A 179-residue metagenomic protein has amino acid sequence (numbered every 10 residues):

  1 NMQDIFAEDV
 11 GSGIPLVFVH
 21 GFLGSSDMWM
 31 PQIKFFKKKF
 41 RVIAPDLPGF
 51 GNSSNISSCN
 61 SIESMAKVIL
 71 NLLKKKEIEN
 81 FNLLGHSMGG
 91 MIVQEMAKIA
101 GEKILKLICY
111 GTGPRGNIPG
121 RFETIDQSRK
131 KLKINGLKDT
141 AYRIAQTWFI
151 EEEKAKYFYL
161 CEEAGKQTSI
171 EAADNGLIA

Functional and structural regions predicted by a protein language model:
Q3-N55, L72: Conserved HGGG/HGGXW glycine-rich cap/lid loop of the alpha/beta-hydrolase fold
M30, L70, Q94-K98: Short, hydrophobic alpha-helix immediately C-terminal to the catalytic nucleophile
D46, N82, L105-I108: Residue in the alpha/beta-hydrolase core beta-strand immediately N-terminal to the catalytic nucleophile
I56-S64: Catalytic nucleophile-loop/oxyanion-hole region of alpha/beta-hydrolase and closely related hydrolase-like folds
E63-F81: Conserved acidic catalytic loop of the alpha/beta-hydrolase fold
G85-G89, V93: Gly/Ala-rich beta-loop-alpha elbow adjacent to hydrolase catalytic centers
Q94-I99, I104-N135, D139: Flexible "cap/lid" loop of the alpha/beta hydrolase fold
N117-E123, I134-A179: Conserved alpha/beta-hydrolase catalytic His-Asp/Glu region
